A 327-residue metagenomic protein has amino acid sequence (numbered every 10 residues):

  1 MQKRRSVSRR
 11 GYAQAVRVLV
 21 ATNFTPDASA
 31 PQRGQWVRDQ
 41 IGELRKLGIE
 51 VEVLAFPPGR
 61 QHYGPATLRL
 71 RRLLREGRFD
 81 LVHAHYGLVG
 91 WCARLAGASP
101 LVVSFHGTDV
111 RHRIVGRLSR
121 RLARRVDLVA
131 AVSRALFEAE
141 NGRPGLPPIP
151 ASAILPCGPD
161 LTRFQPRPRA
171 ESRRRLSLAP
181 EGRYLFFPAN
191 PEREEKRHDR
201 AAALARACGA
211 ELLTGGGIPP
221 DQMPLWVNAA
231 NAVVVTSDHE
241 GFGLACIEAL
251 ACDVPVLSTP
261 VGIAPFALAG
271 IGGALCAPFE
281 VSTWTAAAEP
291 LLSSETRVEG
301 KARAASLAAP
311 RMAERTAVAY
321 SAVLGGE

Functional and structural regions predicted by a protein language model:
L19, A179-K196, A202-R206: Conserved donor-binding/catalytic core segment of Leloir-type glycosyltransferases
A84-V89: Short His-centered aromatic/hydrophobic patch
A123, L225-A230: Short alpha-helical donor nucleotide-sugar binding micro-motif in glycosyltransferases
V126-A151, P159-P166: A short, active-site helix/loop in glycosyltransferases that binds the activated sugar's phosphate group
Q165-L178, R297: A short helix/loop element that forms part of the nucleotide-sugar donor recognition site in Leloir-type
D238: Aromatic "clamp/platform" in nucleotide-sugar-dependent glycosyltransferases that forms part of the donor/acceptor
P255-S258: Short hydrophobic beta-strand element within catalytic cores of glycosyltransferases and related nucleotide-activated
G270-S282, E289-S293: Conserved acidic donor-binding segment of nucleotide-sugar-dependent glycosyltransferases
